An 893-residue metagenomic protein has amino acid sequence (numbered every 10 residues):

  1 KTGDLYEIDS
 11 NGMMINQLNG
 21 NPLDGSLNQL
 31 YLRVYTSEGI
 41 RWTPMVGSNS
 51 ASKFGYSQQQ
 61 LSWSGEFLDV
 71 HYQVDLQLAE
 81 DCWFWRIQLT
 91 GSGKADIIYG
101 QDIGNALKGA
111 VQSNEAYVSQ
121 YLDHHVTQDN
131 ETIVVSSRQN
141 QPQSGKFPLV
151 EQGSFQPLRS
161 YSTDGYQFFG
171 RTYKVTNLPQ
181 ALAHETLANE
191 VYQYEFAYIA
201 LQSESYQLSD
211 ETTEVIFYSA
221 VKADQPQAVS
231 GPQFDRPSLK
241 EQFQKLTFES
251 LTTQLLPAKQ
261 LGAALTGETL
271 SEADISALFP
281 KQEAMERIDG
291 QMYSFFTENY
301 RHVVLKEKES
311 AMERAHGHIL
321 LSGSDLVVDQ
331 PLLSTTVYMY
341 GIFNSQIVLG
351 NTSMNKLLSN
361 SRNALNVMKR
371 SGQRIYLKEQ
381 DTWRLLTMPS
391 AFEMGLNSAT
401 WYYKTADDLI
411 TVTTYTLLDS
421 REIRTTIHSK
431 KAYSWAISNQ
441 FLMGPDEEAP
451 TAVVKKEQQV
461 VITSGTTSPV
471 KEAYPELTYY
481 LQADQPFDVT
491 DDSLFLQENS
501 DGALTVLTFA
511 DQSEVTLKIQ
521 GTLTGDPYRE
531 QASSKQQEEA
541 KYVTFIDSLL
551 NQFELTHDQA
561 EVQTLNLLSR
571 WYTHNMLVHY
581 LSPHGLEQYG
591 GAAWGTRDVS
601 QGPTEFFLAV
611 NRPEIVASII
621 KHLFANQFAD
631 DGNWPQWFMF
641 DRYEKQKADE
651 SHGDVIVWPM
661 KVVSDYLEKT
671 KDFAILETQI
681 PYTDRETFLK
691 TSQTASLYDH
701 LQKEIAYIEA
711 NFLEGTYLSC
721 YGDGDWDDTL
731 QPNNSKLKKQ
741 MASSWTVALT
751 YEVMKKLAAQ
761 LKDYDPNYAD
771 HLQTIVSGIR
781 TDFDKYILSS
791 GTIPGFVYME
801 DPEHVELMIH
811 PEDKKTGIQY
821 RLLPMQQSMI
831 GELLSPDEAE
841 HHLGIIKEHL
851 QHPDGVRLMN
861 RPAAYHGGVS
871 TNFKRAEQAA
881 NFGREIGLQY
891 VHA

Functional and structural regions predicted by a protein language model:
K1-T564, V578-S582, Y589-W594, D598 (+7 more regions): Terminal accessory carbohydrate-recognition/targeting modules of carbohydrate-active enzymes
F84, S144-G145, S276, P280 (+3 more regions): Gly/Pro-rich turn-and-neighbor structural signature
N105, Q693, L697, L730-V753 (+1 more regions): Hydrophobic, small-residue-rich alpha-helical packing segments that form membrane-like cores
Q225, K669-Y682, K756-Q773: Inter-helical turn/loop segments and adjacent helix faces that build the functional surface of alpha-helical bundle
L326-L357, L807-E848, A880-F882, G887-A893: Aromatic (Trp/Tyr) and acidic
K430, T596-V599, P603-V616, I620 (+4 more regions): Aromatic-rich carbohydrate-recognition surfaces in CAZymes
H584-A592, P635-D654, Y682-S692, L718-K739 (+2 more regions): Carbohydrate-binding/catalytic loop surfaces
W634-Q636, Q740, L749-T871: Catalytic cores of carbohydrate-active enzymes
